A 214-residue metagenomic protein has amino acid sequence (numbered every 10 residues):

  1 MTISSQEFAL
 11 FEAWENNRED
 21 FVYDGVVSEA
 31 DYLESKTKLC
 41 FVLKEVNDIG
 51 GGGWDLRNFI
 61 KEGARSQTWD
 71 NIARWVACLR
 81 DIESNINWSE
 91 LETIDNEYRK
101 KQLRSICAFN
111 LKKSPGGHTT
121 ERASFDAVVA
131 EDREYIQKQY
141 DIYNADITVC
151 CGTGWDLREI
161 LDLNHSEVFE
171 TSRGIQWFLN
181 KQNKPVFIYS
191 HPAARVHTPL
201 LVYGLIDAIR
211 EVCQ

Functional and structural regions predicted by a protein language model:
M1-R80, Y135, Q139, I175-Q182 (+1 more regions): Active-site and ligand/interface coordination hotspots across diverse enzymes and nucleic-acid-associated assemblies
T2-E12, R122-Q137, D156-Q214: C-terminal capping/extension of enzyme domains
V22, D31-E34, N85-D95, K100 (+2 more regions): Ligand-binding pocket scaffold of soluble enzyme catalytic domains
E45-I49, K112-G116, T153-L157, H191-R195: Short, solvent-exposed loop/turn segments at secondary-structure junctions
W54-G63, C78, K112-V129: Surface-exposed cleft-lining segments at the edges of enzyme active sites
L79-Q102, S166-K181: Short mixed-charge
R99-K112: Short, contiguous, well-structured surface segments enriched in hydrophobic/aromatic residues
I136-T153: Proline-aspartate-enriched helix->loop->beta-strand connector
